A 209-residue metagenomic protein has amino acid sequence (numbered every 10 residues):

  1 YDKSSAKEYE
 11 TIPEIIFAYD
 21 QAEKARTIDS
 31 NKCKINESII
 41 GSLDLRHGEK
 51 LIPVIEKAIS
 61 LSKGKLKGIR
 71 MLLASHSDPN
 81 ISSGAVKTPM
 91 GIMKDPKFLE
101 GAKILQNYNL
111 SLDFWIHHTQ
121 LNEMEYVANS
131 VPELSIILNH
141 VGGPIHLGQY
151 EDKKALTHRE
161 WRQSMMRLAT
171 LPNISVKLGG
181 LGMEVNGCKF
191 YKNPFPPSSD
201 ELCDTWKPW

Functional and structural regions predicted by a protein language model:
Y1-Y108, A128-S130, G148-R159, L168 (+2 more regions): Mid-domain alpha/beta scaffold segments of enzyme catalytic cores
K87-W209: Catalytic pocket-lining loop regions of alpha/beta-barrel enzymes, especially the amidohydrolase/enolase/GH5 lineages
